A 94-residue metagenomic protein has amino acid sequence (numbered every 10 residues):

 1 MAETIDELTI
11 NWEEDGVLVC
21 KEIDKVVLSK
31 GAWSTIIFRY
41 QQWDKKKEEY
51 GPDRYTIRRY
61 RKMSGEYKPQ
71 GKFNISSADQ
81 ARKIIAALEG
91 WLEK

Functional and structural regions predicted by a protein language model:
M1-R82, A86-K94: Positively charged, low-complexity terminal tracts and the immediately adjacent first secondary-structure elements
